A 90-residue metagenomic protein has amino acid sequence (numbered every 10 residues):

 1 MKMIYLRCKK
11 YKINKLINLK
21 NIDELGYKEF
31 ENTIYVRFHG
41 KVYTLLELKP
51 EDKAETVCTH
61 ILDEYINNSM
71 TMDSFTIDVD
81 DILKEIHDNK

Functional and structural regions predicted by a protein language model:
M1-L16, K20-K90: Eukaryotic intrinsically disordered, low-complexity regulatory linkers and tails enriched in Ser/Thr/Pro
